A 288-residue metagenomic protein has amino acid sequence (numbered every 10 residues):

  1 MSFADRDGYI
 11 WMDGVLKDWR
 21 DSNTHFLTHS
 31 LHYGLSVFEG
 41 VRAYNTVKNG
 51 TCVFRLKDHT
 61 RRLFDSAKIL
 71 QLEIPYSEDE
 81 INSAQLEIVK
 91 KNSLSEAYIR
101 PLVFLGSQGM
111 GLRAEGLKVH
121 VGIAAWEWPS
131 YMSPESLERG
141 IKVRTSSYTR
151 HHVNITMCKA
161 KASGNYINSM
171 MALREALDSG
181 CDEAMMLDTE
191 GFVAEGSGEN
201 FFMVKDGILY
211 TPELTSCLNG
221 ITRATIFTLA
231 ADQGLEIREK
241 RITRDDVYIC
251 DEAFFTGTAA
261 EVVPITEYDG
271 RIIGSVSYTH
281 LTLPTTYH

Functional and structural regions predicted by a protein language model:
M1-Y76, E80-E87, K91, M110-L281: Helix-start/capping segments and mature chain N-termini
L94-A97: Ordered, amphipathic secondary-structure segments that act as subunit-interaction surfaces in large macromolecular
F104-G109: Short, internal active-site loops enriched in acidic
H280-H288: Single conserved hydrophobic/aromatic residue that forms the stacking wall/gate of nucleotide- or nucleobase-binding
